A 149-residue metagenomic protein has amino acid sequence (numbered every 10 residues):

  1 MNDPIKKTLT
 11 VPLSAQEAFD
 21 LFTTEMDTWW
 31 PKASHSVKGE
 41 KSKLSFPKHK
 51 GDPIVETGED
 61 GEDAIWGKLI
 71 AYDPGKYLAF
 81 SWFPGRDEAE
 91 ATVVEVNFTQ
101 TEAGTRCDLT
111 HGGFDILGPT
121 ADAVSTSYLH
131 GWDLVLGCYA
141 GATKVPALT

Functional and structural regions predicted by a protein language model:
M1-F19, T57, T92, T99-D108 (+1 more regions): Aromatic-glycine hotspot motif
M1-K43: Hydrophobic ligand-binding cavity/cleft-lining segments
A18-F22, I54, L69, F80 (+3 more regions): Hydrophobic pocket/interface hotspot
T23-T24, P74, G137, K144: Residues at helix-coil transition
W29-W30, Y72, W82, Y128 (+1 more regions): Tryptophan-centric aromatic hotspots in well-structured domains and transmembrane helices
S45, E59-A103, G112-F114: Hydrophobic-ligand binding "helix-grip"
P47-I54: Short coil-to-beta transition motif at edge beta-strands of beta-rich domains
G112-T149: A conserved amphipathic terminal alpha-helix motif
